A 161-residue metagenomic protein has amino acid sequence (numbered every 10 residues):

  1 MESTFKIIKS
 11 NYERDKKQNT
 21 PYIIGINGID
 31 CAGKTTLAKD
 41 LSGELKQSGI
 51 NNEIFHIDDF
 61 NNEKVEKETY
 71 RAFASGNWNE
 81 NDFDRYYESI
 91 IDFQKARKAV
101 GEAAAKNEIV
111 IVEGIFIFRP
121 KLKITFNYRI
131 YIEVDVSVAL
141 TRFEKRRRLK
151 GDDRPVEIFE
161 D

Functional and structural regions predicted by a protein language model:
M1-I23: Extreme N-terminal, non-catalytic leader segments that precede Walker-type/kinase nucleotide-binding cores
G28: The Walker A (P-loop) glycine that initiates the GxxxxGKT/S ATP-binding motif of P-loop NTPases
C31: Walker A (P-loop) phosphate-binding loop of P-loop NTPases
K34: Conserved lysine of the Walker
L37: Hydrophobic positions on the alpha1 helix immediately C-terminal to the Walker A/P-loop
G43-E53: Post-Walker A helix-loop "phosphate-sensing" segment adjacent to the P-loop in P-loop NTPases
E53, F60-V110: Conserved nucleotide-sensing/catalytic segment adjacent to the nucleotide-binding pocket in NTP-handling enzymes
A104, V112-K150: ATP-dependent NMP and nucleoside kinases share a basic, alpha-helical "lid"
